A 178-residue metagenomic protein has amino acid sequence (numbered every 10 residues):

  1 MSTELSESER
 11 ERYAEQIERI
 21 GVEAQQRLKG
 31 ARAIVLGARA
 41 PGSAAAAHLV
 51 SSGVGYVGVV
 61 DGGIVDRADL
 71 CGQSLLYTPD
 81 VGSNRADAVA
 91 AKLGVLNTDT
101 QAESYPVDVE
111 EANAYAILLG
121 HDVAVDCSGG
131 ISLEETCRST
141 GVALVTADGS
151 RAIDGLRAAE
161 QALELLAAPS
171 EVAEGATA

Functional and structural regions predicted by a protein language model:
M1-A178: Adenine nucleotide-associated cytosolic modules
